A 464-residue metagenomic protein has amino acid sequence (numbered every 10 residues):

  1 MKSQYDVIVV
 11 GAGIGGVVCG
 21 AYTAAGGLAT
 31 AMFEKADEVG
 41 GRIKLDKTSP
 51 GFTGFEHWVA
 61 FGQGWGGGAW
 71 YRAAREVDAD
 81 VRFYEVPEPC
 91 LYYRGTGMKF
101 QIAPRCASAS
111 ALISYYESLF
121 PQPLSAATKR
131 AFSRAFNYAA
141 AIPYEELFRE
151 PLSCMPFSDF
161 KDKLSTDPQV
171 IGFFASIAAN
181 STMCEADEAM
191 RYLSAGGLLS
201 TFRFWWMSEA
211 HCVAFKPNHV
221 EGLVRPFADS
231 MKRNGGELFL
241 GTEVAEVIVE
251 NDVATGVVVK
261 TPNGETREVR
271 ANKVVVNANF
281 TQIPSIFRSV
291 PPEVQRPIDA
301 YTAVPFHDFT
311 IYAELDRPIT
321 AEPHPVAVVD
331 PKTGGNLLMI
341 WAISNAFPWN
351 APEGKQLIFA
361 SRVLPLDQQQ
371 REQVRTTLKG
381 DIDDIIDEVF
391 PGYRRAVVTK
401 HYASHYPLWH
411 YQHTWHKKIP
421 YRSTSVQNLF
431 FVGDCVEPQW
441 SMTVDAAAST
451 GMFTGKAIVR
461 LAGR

Functional and structural regions predicted by a protein language model:
K2-A126: N-terminal glycine-rich phosphate/pyrophosphate-binding loop and immediately adjacent elements
L28-T30, V274, R395-A396: Hydrophobic anchor at the start of a short beta-strand that flanks the dinucleotide cofactor-binding loop
R82-Y84, E237-F239, V398, F430: General small-molecule cofactor/ligand-binding pocket signal
C90, T96-K99, A103, A107-T201: Rossmann-like flavin
T201-E265, N272: Helical element adjacent to the flavin cofactor pocket in flavoenzyme catalytic cores
E243-G354: Mid-domain catalytic core of redox enzymes that form a hydrophobic substrate pocket/lid adjacent to a catalytic redox
I340-R464: Conserved flavin/dinucleotide-binding core of flavoenzymes
